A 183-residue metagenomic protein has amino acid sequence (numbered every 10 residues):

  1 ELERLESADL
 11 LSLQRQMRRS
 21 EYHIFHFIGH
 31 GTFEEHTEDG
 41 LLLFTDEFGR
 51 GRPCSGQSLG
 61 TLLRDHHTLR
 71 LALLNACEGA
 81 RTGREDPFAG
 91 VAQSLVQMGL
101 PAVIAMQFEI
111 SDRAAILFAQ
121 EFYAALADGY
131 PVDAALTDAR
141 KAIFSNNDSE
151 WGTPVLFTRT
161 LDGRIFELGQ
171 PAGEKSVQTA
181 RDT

Functional and structural regions predicted by a protein language model:
E1-L5: Short beta-strand elements in bilobed, periplasmic/extracellular small-molecule ligand-binding domains
D9-L13: Short acidic active-site motifs
Q14-Q16, R84-E85: Short, well-ordered secondary-structure micro-motifs
R15, E35, L41, D46-H67 (+1 more regions): Caspase-like cysteine protease fold
Y22-F25, T183: A broadly structural signal marking compact, well-ordered functional cores that mediate small-ligand/cofactor/substrate
I24-E121: Catalytic cores of nucleophile-dependent amide-cleaving enzymes
